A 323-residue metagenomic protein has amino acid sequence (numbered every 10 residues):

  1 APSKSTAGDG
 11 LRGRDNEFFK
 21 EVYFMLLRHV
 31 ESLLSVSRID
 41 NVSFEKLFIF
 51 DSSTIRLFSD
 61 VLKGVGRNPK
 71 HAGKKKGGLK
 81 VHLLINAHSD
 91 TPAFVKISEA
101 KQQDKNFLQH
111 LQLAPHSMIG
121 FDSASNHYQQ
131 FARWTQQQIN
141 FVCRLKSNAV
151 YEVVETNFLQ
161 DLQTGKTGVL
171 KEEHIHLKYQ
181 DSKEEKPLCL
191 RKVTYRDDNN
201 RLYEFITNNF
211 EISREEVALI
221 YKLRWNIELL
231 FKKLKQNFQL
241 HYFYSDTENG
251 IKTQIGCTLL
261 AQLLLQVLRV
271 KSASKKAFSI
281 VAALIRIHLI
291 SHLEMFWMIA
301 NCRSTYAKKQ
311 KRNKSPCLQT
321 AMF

Functional and structural regions predicted by a protein language model:
A1-V30, S37, N41-K46, F50-K63 (+1 more regions): Single, function-defining residue in the core of a domain
